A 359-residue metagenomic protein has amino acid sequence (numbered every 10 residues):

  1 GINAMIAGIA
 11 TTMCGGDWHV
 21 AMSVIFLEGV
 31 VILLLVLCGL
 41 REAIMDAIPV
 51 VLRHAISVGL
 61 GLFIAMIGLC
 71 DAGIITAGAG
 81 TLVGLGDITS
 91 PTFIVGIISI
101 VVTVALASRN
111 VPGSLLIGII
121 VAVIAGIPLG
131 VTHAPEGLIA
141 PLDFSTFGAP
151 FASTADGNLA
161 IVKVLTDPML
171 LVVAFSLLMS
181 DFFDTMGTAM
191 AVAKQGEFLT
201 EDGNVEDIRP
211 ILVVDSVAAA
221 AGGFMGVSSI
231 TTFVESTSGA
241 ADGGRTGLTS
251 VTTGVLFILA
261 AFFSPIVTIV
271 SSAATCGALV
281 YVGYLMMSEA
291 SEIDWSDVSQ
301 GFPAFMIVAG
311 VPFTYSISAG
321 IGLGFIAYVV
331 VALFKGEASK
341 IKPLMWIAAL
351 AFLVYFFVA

Functional and structural regions predicted by a protein language model:
G1-L60, V192-A290: Helix-loop-helix junctions within the multi-pass membrane cores of secondary transporters/permeases
N3-G8, R53-M66, I120-T132, G254-I258 (+3 more regions): Small-residue-rich segments of transmembrane alpha-helices in multi-pass membrane proteins, especially helix faces
G8-D17, A43-A55, L62-A105, V131-I161: Inter-helical loop and helix-membrane interface segments of multi-pass membrane transporters/permeases
W18, L40-V51, V111-S114, V270 (+2 more regions): Interfacial helix-loop-helix linkers and transmembrane-helix boundary segments in multi-pass membrane proteins
I25-F26, I56, L60, F93-V101 (+5 more regions): Hydrophobic mid-bilayer segments of alpha-helices in multi-pass membrane transport proteins, especially secondary
V83-L85, I117-R209, L353-V354: Helix-loop-helix hairpins and the membrane-proximal interhelical loops of multi-pass alpha-helical transport proteins
V101-S145, L178-F182, G310-G322, V331-L344 (+1 more regions): Flexible hinge motifs at transmembrane-helix junctions and intramembrane kinks/re-entrant loops in multi-pass membrane
V104-N110, S176-D184, D215-M225, A260-V267 (+2 more regions): Transmembrane alpha-helix interface/packing and boundary motifs in multi-pass membrane proteins, characterized by
